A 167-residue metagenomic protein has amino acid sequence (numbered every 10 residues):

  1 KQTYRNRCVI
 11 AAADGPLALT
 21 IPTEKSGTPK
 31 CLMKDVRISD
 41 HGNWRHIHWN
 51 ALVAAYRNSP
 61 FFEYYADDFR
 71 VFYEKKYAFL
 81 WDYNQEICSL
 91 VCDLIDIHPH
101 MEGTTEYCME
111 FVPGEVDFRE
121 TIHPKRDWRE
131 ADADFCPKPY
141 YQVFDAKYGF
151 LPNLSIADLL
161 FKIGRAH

Functional and structural regions predicted by a protein language model:
K1-H167: Residues lining hydrophobic/aromatic ligand-binding pockets adjacent to catalytic sites
